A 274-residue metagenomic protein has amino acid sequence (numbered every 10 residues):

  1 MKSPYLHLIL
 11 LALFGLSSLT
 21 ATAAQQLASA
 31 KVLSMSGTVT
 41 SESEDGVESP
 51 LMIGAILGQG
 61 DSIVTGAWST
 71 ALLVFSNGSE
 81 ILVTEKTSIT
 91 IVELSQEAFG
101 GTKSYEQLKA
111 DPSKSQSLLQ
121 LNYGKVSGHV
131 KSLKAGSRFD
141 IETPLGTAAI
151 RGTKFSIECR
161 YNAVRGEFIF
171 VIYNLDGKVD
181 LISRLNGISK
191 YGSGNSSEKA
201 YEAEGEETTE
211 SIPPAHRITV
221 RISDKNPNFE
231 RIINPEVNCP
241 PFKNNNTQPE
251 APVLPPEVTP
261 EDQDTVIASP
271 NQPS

Functional and structural regions predicted by a protein language model:
M1-L27, E48-M52, S76, E80-E85 (+3 more regions): C-terminal interaction modules
Q25-E42: Short N-terminal segments immediately surrounding and downstream of signal-peptide cleavage
L33-G37, T65-W68, L133-G136, Y173-D176: A short, compositionally biased
S36-V39, W68-A71, T153-F155: Generic short beta-strand segments
T38, I56, T70-L72, E80 (+1 more regions): Short active-site-proximal "capping" loops at secondary-structure junctions
V39-T40, G128, F139: Extended, compositionally simple hydrophobic/Ser/Thr-rich segments that build repetitive fibrous architectures
E44-G60, V64-T70, F75, E158: N-terminal post-signal-peptidase region of extra-cytosolic proteins
N122: Serine endopeptidase catalytic core focused on the charge-relay Asp
